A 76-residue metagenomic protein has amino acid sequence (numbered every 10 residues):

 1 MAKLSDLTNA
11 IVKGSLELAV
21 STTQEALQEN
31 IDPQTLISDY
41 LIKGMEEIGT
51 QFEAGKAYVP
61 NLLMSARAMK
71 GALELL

Functional and structural regions predicted by a protein language model:
M1-L75: Long amphipathic alpha-helical segments
